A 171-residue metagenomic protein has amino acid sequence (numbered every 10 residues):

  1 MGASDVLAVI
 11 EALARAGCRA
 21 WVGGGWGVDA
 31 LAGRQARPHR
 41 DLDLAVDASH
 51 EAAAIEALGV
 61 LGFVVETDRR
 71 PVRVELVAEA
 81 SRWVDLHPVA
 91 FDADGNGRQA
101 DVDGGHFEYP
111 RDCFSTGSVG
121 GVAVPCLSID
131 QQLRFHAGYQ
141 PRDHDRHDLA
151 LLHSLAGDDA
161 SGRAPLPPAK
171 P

Functional and structural regions predicted by a protein language model:
M1-V22, A150, S154-P171: Helical scaffold of the NTase/Pol beta-like nucleotidyltransferase catalytic core
V9-L42, V46-I55, C126-S128: Active-site nucleotide-donor binding segment shared across nucleotidyl transfer reactions
A14, G59, S118: Anion (oxyanion) recognition and catalysis
G27-V28, F91-D92, Q131-Q132: Short, solvent-exposed loop/turn segments at secondary-structure junctions
G62-G97: Conserved catalytic core of two-metal-ion nucleotidyltransferases
G95-H106: Short, surface-exposed loop/helix-turn segments at secondary-structure junctions that function as lids/hinges flanking
P110-Q132, A137-G138: Phosphate-handling catalytic interfaces
